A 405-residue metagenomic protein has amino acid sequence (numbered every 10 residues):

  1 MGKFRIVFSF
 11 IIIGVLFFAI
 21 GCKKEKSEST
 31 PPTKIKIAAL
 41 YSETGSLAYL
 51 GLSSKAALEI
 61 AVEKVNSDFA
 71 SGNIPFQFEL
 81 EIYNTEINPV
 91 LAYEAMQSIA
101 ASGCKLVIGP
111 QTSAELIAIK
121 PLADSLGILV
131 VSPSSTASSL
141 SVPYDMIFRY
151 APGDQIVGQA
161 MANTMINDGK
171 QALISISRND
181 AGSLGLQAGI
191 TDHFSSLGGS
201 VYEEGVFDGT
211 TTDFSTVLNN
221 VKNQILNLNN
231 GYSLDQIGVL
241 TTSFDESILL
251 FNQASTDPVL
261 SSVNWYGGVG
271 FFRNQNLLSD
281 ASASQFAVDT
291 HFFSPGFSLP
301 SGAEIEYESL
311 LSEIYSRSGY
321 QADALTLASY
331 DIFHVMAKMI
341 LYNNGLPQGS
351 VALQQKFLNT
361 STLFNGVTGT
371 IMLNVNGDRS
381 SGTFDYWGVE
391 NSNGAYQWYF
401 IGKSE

Functional and structural regions predicted by a protein language model:
M1-I20: Sec-dependent bacterial lipoprotein signal peptides
V15-K34: Bacterial Sec-dependent N-terminal signal peptides
E25, P32, Y49-A56, D68-S141 (+4 more regions): Beta-alpha junction/loop-to-helix N-cap segments that form part of ligand/metal-binding clefts
A38-E59, Y83-P89, N179, S183 (+1 more regions): Extracytoplasmic "Venus flytrap"
A39, I99-Q111, V131-P133, L173-S177 (+4 more regions): Periplasmic-binding protein-like
A137-S139, D145-T256, L299-S309: Extracellular/periplasmic Venus flytrap/periplasmic-binding protein
F251-Y330, N343, E390, Y399-G402: Extracellular/periplasmic periplasmic-binding protein-like sensory domains
E313-Y330, A337-Y396: Segments of small-molecule ligand-sensing domains
